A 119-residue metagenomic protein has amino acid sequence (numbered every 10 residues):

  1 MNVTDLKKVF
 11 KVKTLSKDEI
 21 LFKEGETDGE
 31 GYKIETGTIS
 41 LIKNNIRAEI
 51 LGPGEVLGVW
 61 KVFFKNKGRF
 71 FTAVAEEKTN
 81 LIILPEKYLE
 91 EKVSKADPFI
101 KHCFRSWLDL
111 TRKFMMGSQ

Functional and structural regions predicted by a protein language model:
M1-D5, Y88, F99: Exposed alpha-helical structural elements
M1-K17, L81: Short proline/glycine- and basic residue-enriched helix-capping loop/turn segments at helix->loop/beta transitions
N2-V3, F22, K92: Residue-level detector of alpha-helix boundaries and kinks
K11-E77: Cyclic nucleotide-binding regulatory domains
S40, R47-E49, Y88-E91, P98: Short, surface-exposed beta-strand-loop junctions and turns on beta-sheet-rich folds
R69, L89-Q119: A small-molecule sensor/coupling module
